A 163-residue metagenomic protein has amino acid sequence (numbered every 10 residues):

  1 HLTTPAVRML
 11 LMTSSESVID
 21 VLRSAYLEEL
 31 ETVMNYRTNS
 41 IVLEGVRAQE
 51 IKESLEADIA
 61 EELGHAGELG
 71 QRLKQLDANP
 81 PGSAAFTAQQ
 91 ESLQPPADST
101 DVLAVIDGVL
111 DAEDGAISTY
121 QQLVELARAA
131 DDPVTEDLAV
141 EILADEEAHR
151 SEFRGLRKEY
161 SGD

Functional and structural regions predicted by a protein language model:
H1-D163: Iron-associated oxidoreductase/ferritin-like identity signal
